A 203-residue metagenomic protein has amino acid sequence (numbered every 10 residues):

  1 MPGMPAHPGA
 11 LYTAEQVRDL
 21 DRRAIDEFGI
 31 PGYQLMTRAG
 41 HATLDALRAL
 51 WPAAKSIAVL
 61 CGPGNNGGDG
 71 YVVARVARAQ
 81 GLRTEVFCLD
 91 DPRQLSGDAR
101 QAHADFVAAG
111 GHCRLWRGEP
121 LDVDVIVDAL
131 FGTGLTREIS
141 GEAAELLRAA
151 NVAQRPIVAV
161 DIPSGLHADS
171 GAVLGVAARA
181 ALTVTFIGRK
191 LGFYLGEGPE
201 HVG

Functional and structural regions predicted by a protein language model:
M1-S56: Positively charged, low-complexity intrinsically disordered leader regions
P2-D19, V123-G203: YjeF_N-associated NAD(P)HX repair module
Y12-E15, I30-A42, G68, G97 (+5 more regions): Conserved active-site and cofactor/substrate-binding residues in soluble primary-metabolism enzymes
R22-I25, G29, G111, F131-G132 (+1 more regions): A broad detector of the eukaryotic-type serine/threonine protein kinase catalytic domain
L44-L130, E138-V160: Nucleotide and nucleotide-moiety/phosphate-recognizing core
